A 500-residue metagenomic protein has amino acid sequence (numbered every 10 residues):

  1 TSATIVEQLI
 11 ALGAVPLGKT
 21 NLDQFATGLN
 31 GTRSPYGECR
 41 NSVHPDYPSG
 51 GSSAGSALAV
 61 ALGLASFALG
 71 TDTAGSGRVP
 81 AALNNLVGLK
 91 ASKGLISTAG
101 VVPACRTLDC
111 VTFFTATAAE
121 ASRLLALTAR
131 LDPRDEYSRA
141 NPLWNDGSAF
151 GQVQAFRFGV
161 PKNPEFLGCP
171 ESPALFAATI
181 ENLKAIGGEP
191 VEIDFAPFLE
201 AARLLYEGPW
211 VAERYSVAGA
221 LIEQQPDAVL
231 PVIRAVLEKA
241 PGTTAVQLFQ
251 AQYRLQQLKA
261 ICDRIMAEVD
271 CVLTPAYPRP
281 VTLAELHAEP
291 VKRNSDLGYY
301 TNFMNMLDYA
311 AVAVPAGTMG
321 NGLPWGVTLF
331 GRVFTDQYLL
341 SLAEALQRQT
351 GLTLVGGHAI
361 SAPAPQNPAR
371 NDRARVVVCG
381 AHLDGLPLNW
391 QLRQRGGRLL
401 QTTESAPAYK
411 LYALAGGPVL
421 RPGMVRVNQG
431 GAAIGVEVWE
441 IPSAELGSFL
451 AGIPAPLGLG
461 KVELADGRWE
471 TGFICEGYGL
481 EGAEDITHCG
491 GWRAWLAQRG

Functional and structural regions predicted by a protein language model:
T1-T73, A177-E181, I186, L392-R393: Gly/Ser-rich catalytic/binding loops embedded in alpha/beta enzyme cores
K90-A174, P197, S341-P368: A short helix-breaking turn/cap at a secondary-structure junction
F113, L323-T335, L339-A343, L352-G357 (+1 more regions): Short, well-ordered beta-strand elements
Q152-P161, P209-D263, P315-P324: Short helix-loop capping/hinge segments that flank enzyme active sites or metal/cofactor-binding pockets
P170-D194, G219-Q224, L248-V269: Acyltransferase
L204-Y206, F249-Q250, P280-T301, R393-G396: Short, surface-exposed loop/helix-turn segments at secondary-structure junctions that function as lids/hinges flanking
E344-A345, Q349, T353-G500: Glycine-aromatic micro-motifs
